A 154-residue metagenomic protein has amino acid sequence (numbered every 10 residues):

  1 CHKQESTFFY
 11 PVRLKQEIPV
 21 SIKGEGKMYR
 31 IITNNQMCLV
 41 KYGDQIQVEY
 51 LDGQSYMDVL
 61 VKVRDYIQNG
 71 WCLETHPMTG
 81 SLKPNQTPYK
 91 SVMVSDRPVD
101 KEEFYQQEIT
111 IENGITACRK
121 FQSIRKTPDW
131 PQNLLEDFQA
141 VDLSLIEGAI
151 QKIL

Functional and structural regions predicted by a protein language model:
C1, T7-K27: Short, Lys/Arg-enriched N-terminal segments with co-localized hydrophobic residues within the first ~10-30 amino acids
T33-L39: Short, polar loop motifs at secondary-structure junctions
C38, G80, D100: Glycine-rich nucleotide phosphate-binding loop and flanking beta-alpha elements of Rossmann-like dinucleotide-binding
Y42-D44, E49-T87: Rossmann-like NAD(P)(H) cofactor-binding subdomain of soluble oxidoreductases
D58-L60, D65-Y66, S95-L154: Internal alpha-helical scaffold of NAD(P)-dependent oxidoreductase catalytic cores
P84-P88, E103-Q106: Short, conserved acidic/polar surface loops in the N-terminal third of protein domains
K90-V94: Short, hinge-like loop/turn segments at secondary-structure boundaries
